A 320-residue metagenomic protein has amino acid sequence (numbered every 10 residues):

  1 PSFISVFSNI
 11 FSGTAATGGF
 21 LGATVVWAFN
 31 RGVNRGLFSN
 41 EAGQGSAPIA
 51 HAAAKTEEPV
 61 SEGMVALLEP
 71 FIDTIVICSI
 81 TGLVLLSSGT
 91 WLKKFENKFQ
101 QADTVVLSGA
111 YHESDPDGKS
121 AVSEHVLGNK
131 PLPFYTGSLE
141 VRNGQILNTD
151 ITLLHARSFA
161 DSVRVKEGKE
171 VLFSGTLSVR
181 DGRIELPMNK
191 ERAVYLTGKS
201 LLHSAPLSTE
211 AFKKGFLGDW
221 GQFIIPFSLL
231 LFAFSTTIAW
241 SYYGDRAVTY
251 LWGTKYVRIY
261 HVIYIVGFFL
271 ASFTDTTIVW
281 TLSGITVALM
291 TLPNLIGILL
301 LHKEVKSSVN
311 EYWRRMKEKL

Functional and structural regions predicted by a protein language model:
P1, P59-G89, Y260-F268: Selective recognition of specific alpha-helical transmembrane segments in multi-pass small-molecule
P1-R31: Helix-loop-helix hairpins and the membrane-proximal interhelical loops of multi-pass alpha-helical transport proteins
P1-S2, L83-F95, G182-R183, L201-I225 (+2 more regions): Transmembrane helix-loop junctions in multi-pass membrane proteins
A23, N30, Y256-I259, I263-N310 (+1 more regions): A generic transmembrane alpha-helix motif of multi-pass inner-membrane proteins
A28, G32-G36, L67-P70, Y195 (+3 more regions): Hydrophobic alpha-helical transmembrane segments of multi-pass small-molecule transporters/permeases
G36-E41, S46-P59, V65-P70, L86: Helix-loop junctions at the membrane interface of multi-pass solute transporters
S88-F216: Low-complexity, proline/glycine-enriched hydrophobic segments characteristic of transmembrane helices
F134, S138-I146, D150-L172, L177 (+2 more regions): C-terminal membrane-solvent junction of multi-pass transporters and transport-like membrane proteins
